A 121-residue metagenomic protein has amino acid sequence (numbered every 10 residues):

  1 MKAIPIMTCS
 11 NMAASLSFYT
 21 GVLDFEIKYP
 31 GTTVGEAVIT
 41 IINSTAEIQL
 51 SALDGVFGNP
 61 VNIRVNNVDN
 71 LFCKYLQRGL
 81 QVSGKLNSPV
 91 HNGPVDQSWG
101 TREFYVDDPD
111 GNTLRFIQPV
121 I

Functional and structural regions predicted by a protein language model:
M1, L53-F57, S98: Short glycine-enriched loop/turn motifs at secondary-structure junctions
M1-A14, V61, Q118-I121: N-terminal beta-strand motif that seeds the catalytic metal site of vicinal oxygen chelate
S10, N62-T113: Vicinal oxygen chelate
A13-A14, V34, V56, N70 (+1 more regions): Short alpha-helical
A13-I27: Amphipathic alpha-helical segments
Y19, Y75, Q118: Short, flexible helix/strand-to-coil boundary loops that buttress conserved ligand/catalytic motifs in alpha/beta
I27-I63, L114-Q118: Conserved short beta-strand elements that form part of the metal-binding/catalytic scaffold of enzyme active sites
